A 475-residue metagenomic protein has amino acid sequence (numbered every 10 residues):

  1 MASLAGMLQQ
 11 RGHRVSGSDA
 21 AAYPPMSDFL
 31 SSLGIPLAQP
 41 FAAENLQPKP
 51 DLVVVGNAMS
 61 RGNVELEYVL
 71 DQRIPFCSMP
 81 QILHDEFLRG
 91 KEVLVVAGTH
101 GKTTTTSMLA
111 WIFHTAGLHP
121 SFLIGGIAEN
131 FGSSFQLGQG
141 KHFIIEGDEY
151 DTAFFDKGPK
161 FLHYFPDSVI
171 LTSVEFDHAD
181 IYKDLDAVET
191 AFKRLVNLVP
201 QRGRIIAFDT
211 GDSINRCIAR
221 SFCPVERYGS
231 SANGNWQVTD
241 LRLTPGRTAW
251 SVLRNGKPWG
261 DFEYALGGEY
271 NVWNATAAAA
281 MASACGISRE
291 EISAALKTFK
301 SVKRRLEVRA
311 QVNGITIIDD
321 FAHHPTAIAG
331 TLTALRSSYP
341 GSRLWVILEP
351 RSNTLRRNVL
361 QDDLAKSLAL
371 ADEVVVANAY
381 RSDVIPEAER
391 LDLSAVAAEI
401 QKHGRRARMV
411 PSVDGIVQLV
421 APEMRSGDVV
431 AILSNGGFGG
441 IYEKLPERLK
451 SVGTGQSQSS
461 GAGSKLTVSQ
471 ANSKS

Functional and structural regions predicted by a protein language model:
M1-A22, S31-L37, K49, V53 (+7 more regions): ATP-dependent carboxylate-amine ligase
M7-Q10, S31, N45-P48, N57-A207 (+2 more regions): Phosphate-binding loop of NTP-binding sites
R14-S18, G117-I124, Y228-S230, R408: Conserved RecA-like helicase motor-core motifs
A20-P24, D212, A232: Helix N-cap at the beta1-alpha1 junction of Rossmann-like dinucleotide-binding domains, i.e., the first residues
P40-A43, P80-I82, V413-D414: Conserved SAM/SAH-binding loop
R89-L94, Y228-S230, R254-Y264, A310-I315: Glycine/charged-rich beta-loop-alpha catalytic/anionic-binding loops adjacent to active sites
G158-P159, H178, D261-E269: A short glycine-threonine-serine/GTX helix/turn-capping micro-motif
